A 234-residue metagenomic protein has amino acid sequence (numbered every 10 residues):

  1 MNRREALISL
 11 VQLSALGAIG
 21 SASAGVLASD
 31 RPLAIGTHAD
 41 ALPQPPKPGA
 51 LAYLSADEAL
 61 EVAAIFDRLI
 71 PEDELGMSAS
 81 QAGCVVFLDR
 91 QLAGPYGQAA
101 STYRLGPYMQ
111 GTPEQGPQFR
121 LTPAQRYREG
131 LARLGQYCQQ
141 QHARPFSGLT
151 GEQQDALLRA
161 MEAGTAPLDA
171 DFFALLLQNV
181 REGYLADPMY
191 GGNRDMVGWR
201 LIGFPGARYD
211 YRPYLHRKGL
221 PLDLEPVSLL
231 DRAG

Functional and structural regions predicted by a protein language model:
M1, E5, A18-A64: C-terminal segment of N-terminal export signals and the immediately downstream linker at the start of the mature
R4-E5, L13, D155: Hydrophobic alpha-helical segments, especially transmembrane helices and their immediate juxtamembrane helical caps
R4-S9, T150: Short helix-onset patch at the extreme N-terminus, typifying the N->h transition of secretory signal peptides
L10-A18: Sec-dependent signal peptide hydrophobic core
D40, P45-P48, D57-A64, R68-P71 (+1 more regions): Mature-region segments of soluble proteins
